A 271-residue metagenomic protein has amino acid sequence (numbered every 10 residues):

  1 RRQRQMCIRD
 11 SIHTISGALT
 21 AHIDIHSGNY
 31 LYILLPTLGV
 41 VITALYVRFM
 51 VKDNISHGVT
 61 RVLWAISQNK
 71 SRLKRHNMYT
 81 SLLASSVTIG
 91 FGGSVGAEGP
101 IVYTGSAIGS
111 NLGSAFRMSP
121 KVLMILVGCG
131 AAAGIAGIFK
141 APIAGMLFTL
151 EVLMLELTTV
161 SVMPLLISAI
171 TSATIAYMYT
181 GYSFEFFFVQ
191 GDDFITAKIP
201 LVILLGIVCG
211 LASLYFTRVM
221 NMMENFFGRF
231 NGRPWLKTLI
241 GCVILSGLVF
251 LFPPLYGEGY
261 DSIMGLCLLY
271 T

Functional and structural regions predicted by a protein language model:
R1-Q5, R9-L269: Alpha-helical transmembrane segments and immediately membrane-proximal extracytoplasmic
